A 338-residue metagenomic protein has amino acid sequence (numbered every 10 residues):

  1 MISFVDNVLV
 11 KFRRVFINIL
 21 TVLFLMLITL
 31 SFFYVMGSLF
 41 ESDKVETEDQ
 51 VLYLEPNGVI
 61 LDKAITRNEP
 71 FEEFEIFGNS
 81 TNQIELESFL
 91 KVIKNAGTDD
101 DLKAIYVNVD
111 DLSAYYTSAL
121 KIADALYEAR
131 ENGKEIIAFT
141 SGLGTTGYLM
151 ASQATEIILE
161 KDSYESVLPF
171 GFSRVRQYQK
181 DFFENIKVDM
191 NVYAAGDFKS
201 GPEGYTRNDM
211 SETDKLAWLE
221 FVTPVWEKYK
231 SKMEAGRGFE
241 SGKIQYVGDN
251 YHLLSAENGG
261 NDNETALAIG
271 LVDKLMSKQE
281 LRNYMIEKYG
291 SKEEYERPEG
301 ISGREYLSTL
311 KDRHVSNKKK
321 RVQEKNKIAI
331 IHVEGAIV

Functional and structural regions predicted by a protein language model:
I2-S255, I286-V338: Small-residue-centered hinge/linker elements
G147, D262-N263: Short, hydrophobic alpha-helical packing/hinge segments within bilobed ligand-binding/sensory domains
I157-L159, V272-K278: Short acidic-hydrophobic, aromatic-tinged amphipathic segments that line or gate anion-handling sites
R237-G238, A256, N263, L275: PDZ peptide-recognition modules
K278-Q279, M285: A non-catalytic alpha/beta surface segment that caps or lines the substrate-entry region of metallo-dependent hydrolase
